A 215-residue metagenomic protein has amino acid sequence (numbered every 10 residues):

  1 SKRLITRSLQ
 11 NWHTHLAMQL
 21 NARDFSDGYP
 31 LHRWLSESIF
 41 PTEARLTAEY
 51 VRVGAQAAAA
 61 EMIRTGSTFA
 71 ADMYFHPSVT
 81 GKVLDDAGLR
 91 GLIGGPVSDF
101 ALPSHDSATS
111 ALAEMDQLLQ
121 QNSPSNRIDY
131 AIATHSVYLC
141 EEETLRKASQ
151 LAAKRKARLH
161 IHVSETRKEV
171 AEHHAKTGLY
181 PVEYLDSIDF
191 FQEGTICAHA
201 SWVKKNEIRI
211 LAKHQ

Functional and structural regions predicted by a protein language model:
S1, L211-Q215: Short, intrinsically disordered, charge-balanced linker/junction segments flanking boundaries in proteins
S1, T6-S8, H199: A secondary-structure boundary/capping signal
L4-I5, A22-G88, A111-P124: Alpha-helical scaffold segments that flank or form the walls of functional sites
S8-Q19, R158-R167: Histidine-centered catalytic micro-motifs
V79-W202, I208: Metal-coordinating catalytic core of metallo-dependent amide/deamination hydrolases
